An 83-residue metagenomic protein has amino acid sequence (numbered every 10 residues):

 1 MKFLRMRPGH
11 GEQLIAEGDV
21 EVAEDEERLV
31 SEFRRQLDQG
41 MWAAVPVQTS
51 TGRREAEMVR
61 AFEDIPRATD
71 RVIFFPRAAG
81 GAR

Functional and structural regions predicted by a protein language model:
M1-G40: Extended boundary segments
R5, M41-P46, R71-F74: Ordered hydrophobic segments in well-structured contexts
I15-G18, S50-R54: Generic, low-specificity signal for short hydrophobic/alpha-helical stretches with a mild N-terminal bias, encompassing
E26-L29, P46-T49, A56: Short secondary-structure boundary micro-motifs
Q36-R53: Short, basic/aromatic beta-hairpin or loop at an interaction surface
T51-R83: Short, compact, well-ordered microdomains
